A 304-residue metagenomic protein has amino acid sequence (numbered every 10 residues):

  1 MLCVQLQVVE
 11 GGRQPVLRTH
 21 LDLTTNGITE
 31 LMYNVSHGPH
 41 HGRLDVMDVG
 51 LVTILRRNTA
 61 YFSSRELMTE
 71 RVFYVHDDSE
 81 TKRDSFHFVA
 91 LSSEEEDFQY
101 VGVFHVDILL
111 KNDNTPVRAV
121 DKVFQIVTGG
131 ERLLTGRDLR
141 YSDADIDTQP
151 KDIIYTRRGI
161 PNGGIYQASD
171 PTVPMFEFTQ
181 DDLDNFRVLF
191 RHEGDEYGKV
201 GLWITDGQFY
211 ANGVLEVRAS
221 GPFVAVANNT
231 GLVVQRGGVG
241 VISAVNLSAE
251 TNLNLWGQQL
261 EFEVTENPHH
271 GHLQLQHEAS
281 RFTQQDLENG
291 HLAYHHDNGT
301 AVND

Functional and structural regions predicted by a protein language model:
M1, Q5-G12, H20-G27, P39-V117 (+5 more regions): Acidic, turn/loop-rich segments in luminal/extracellular domains of secretory-pathway and cell-surface proteins
L17: Conserved, well-structured beta-alpha core segment at the onset of a catalytic domain
T29-Y33, T148-Y155, W256-E263: Short flexible loop/turn segments that cap and initiate beta-strands
S36: Calcium-binding motifs, dominated by EF-hand helix-loop-helix domains
